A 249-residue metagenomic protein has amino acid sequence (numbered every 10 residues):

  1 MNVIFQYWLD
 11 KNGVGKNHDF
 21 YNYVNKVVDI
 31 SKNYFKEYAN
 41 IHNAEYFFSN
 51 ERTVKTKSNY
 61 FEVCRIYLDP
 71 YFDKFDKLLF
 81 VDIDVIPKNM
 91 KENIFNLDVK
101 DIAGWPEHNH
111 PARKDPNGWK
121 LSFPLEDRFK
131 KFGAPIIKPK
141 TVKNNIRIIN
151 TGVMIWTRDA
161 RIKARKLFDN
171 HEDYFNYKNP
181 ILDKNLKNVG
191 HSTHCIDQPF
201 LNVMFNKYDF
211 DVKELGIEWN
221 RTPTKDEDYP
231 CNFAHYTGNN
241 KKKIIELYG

Functional and structural regions predicted by a protein language model:
M1, K74-D76, K100, V212 (+1 more regions): A general structural motif
M1-F75, T237-I244: N-terminal anchoring/stem segment of glycosyltransferases
I4, Y46-S49, L79-D82, A103-W105 (+2 more regions): A structural signal for short, well-ordered beta-strand segments and their strand-loop junctions that often border
S31-N33, P87-K91, E218-R221, G238-N240: Short, polar loop motifs at secondary-structure junctions
K32-K36, Y67-D69, K91-F95, Q198-N202: Short amphipathic alpha-helical segments and helix-helix/interface helices
T56-E126, M154-R161: GT-A fold catalytic core of metal-dependent nucleotide-sugar glycosyltransferases, centered on the diacidic
E126-N144: Short, flexible, basic/aromatic active-site loop/helix in glycosyltransferases
T141-Y248: Catalytic core and acceptor-binding pocket of nucleotide-sugar-dependent glycosyltransferases
